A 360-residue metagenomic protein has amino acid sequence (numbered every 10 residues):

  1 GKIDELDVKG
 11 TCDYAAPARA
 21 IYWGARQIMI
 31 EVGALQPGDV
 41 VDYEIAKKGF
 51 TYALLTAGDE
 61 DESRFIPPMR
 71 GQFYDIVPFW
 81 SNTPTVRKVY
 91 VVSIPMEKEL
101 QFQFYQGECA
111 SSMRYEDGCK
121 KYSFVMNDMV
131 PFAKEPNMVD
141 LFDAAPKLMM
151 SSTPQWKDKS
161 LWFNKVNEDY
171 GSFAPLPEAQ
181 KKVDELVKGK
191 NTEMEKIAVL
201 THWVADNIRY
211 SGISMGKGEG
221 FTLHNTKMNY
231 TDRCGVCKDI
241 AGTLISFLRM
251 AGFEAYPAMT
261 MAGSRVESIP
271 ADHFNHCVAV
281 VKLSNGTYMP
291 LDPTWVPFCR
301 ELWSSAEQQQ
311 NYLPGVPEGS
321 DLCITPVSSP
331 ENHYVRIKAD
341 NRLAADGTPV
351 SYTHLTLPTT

Functional and structural regions predicted by a protein language model:
G1-I28, Y52-F73, Q103-G118: Solvent-exposed beta-strand/loop surfaces of large extracellular or lumenal domains
I21-Y22, D321-I337: Edge strands and adjacent loops of beta-rich recognition modules
A25, Q36, T85, D117 (+2 more regions): Short, solvent-exposed loop/turn segments at the edges of secondary structure
Q27-E31, V183-K190, T226-C234: Second-shell loop/turn segments in exported
A46-Y52, T56-G58, Q72-Y74, P78-G218: Secretory-pathway-linked proteins and extracytosolic
G216-N225, M261: Short, conserved phosphate-binding/catalytic loop or strand-edge motifs used in phosphoryl-/nucleotidyl-transfer
K238-S329: Hydrophobic/aromatic-rich core segments of domains that either
T353-T359: Conserved small/polar residues in nucleotide/adenosyl-binding loops
